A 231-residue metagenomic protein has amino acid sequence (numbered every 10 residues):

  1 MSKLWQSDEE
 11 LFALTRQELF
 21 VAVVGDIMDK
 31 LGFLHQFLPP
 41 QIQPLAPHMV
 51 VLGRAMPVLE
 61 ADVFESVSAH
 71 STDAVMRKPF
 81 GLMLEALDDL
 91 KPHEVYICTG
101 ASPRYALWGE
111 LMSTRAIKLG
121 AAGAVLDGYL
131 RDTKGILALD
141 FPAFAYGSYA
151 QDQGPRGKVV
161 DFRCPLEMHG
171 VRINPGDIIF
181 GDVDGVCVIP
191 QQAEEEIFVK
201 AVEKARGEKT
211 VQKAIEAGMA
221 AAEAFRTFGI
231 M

Functional and structural regions predicted by a protein language model:
M1-A86, K213-A221, R226: Intrinsically disordered, low-complexity regions enriched in acidic/Ser/Thr/Pro/Gln residues
G25, H35-Q36, R54-P57, E94-I97 (+5 more regions): Structural motif
E85-S113, I117-D127: Extracellular/luminal Protease-associated
L107-M112, D127-G128, I136-A138, P155 (+1 more regions): A short secondary-structure junction signal
M112-R115, D140-P142, E203-K204: Short, solvent-exposed amphipathic alpha-helical segments in soluble enzyme and RNA/protein-processing domains
I117-K118, A122-A150: Ligand/cofactor pocket segment of small-molecule handling proteins
S148-A224: Acidic, glycine-rich flexible loop/linker segments
